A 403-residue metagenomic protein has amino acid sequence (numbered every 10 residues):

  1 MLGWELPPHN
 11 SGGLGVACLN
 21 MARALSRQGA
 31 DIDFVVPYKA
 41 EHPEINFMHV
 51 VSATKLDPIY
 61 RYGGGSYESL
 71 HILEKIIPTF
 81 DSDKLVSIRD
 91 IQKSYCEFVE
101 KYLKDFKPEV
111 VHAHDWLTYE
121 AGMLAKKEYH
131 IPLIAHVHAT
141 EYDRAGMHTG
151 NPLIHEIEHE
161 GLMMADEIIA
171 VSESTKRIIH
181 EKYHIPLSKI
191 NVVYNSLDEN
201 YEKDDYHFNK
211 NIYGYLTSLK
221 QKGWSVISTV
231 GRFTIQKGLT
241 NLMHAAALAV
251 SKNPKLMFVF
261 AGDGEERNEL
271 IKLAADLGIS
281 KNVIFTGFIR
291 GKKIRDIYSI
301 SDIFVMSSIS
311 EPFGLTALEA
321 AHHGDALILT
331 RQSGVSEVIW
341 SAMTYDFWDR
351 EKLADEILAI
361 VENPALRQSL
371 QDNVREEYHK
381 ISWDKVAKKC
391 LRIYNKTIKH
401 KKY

Functional and structural regions predicted by a protein language model:
A24, A30-F106: A conserved catalytic-core segment of Leloir-type glycosyltransferases
S174, S196: Carbohydrate-associated surface elements
K220-K237, M243-A246: Conserved donor-binding/catalytic core segment of Leloir-type glycosyltransferases
I271-I289: Nucleotide-activated donor-binding/catalytic signature segment of Leloir-type glycosyltransferases, i.e., the conserved
F288-I289, D296-S301: Short alpha-helical donor nucleotide-sugar binding micro-motif in glycosyltransferases
I309: Aromatic "clamp/platform" in nucleotide-sugar-dependent glycosyltransferases that forms part of the donor/acceptor
A326-L329: Short hydrophobic beta-strand element within catalytic cores of glycosyltransferases and related nucleotide-activated
A342-E351, A359-P364: Conserved acidic donor-binding segment of nucleotide-sugar-dependent glycosyltransferases
